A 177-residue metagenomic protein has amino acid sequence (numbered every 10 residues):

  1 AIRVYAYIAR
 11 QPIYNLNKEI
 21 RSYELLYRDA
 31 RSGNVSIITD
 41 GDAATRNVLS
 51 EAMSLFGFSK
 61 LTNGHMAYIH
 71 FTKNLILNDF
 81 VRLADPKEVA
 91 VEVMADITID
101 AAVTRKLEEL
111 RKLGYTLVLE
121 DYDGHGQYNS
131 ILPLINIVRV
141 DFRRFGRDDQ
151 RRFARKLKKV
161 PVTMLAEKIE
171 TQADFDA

Functional and structural regions predicted by a protein language model:
A1-A90, A95-T98, A102-R105, E109: Bacterial c-di-GMP phosphodiesterase EAL domain
F80-A177: The catalytic core of metal-dependent phosphodiesterases that act on cyclic dinucleotides
